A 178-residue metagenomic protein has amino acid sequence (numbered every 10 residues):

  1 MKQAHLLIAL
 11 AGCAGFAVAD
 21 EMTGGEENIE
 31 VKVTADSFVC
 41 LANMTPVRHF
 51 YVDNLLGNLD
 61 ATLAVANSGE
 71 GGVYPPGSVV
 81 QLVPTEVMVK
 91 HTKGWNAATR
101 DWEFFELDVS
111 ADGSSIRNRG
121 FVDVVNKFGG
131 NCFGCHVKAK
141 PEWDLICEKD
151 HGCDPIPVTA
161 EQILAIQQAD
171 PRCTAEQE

Functional and structural regions predicted by a protein language model:
K2-A9: Sec-dependent signal peptide recognition, specifically the positively charged N-region followed immediately by
L7, V65-A66, D123: Generic detector of short alpha-helix boundary/capping microenvironments and adjacent low-complexity segments
A9-A19: Hydrophobic h-region of N-terminal signal peptides that target proteins for export in Gram-negative bacteria
D20-H49, G71-E178: Sequence context surrounding c-type heme c attachment/ligation sites in exported
L55-G71: N-terminal post-signal-peptidase region of extra-cytosolic proteins
